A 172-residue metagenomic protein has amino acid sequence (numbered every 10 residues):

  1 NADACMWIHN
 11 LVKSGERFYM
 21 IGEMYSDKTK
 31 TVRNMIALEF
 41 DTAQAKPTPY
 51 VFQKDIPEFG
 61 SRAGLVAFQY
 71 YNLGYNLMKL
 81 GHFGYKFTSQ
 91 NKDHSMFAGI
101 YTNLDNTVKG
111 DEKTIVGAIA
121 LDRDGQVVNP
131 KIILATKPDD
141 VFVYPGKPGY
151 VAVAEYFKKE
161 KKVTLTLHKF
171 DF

Functional and structural regions predicted by a protein language model:
N1-F172: Secretory-pathway ectodomains
